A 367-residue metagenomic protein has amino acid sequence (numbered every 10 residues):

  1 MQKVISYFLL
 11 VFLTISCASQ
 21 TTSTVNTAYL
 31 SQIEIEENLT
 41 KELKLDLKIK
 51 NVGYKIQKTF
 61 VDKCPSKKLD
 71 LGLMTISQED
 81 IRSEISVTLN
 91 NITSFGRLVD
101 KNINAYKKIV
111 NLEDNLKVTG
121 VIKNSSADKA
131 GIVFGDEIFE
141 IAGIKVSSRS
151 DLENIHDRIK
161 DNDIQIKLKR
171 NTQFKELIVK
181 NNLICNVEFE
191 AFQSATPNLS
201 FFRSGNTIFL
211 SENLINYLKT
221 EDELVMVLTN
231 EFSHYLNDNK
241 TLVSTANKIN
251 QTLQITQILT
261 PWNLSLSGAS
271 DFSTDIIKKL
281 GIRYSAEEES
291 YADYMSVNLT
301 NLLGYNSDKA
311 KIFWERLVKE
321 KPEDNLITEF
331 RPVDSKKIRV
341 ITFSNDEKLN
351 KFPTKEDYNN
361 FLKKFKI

Functional and structural regions predicted by a protein language model:
I15-S16: C-terminal motif of bacterial Sec signal peptides marking the signal peptidase cleavage site
Q20-T75, F174, N263-L326: Short helix/loop segments within enzyme catalytic domains that coordinate or immediately flank catalytic cofactors
L43-L116, I178-E188: PDZ/PDZ-like peptide-tail recognition elements
I122, A127-S150: Conserved PDZ fold ligand-binding element
S126, E212-M226, I282: Short pre-active-site segment immediately N-terminal to the catalytic Zn-binding motif
E153-A191: PDZ-domain C-terminal substructure recognizer with occasional recognition of PDZ-binding tails
L214, K219-E223, E231-I249, G304-Y305: Catalytic Zn2+-binding segment of zinc metalloproteases
K240-S270, K311: Post-HEXXH active-site segment of zinc metalloproteases
